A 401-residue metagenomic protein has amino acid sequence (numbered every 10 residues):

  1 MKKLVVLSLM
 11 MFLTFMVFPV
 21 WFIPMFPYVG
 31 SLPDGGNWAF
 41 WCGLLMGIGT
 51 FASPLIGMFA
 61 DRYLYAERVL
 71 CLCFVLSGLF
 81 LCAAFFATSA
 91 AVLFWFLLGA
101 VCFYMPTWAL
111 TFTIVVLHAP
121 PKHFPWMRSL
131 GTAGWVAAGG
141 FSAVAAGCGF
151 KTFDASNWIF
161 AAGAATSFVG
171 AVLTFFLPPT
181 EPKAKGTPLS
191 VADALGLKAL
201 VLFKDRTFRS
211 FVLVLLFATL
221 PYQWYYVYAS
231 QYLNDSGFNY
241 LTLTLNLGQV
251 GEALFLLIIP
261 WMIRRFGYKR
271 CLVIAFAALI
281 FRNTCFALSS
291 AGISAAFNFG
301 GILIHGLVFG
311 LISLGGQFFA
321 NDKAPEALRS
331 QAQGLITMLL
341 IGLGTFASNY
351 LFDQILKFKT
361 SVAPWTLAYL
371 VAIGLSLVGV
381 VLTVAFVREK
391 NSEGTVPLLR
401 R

Functional and structural regions predicted by a protein language model:
M1, L177-L213: Juxtamembrane intracellular "pre-TM" segments in multi-pass secondary transporters
M1-T50, T207-N246, S313, N349: Helix-loop boundary and gating motifs at the non-cytosolic
F12, F80, A90-W108, L216 (+1 more regions): Hydrophobic core of transmembrane alpha-helices in multi-pass small-molecule transporters, especially MFS/SLC-type
A52-Y65, A146, F150, F255-Y268 (+1 more regions): Helix-to-loop junctions at the C-terminal end of transmembrane segments in multipass secondary transporters
V75-T88, A278-A291: C-terminal ends and interior cores of transmembrane alpha-helices in multi-pass membrane transporters/permeases
F85, S167-P179, G342, L370-R401: Multi-pass alpha-helical transporter architecture, strongest for 12-TM Major Facilitator/SLC carriers used
L98-G131: Cytoplasmic helix-loop-helix junction between adjacent transmembrane helices in 12-TM secondary transporters
A146-A165, D353-S376: A membrane-interface helix-boundary motif in multi-pass transporters
